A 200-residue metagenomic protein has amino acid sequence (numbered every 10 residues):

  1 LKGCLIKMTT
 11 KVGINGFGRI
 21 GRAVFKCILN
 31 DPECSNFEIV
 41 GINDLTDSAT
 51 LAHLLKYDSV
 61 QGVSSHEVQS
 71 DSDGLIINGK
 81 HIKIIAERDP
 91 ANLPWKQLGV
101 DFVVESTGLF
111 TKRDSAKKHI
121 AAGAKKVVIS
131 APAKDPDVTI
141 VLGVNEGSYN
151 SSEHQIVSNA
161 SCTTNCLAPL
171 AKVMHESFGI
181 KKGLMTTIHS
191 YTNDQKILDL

Functional and structural regions predicted by a protein language model:
L1-K7: Short, Lys/Arg-enriched N-terminal segments with co-localized hydrophobic residues within the first ~10-30 amino acids
M8-I197: N-terminal Rossmann-like NAD(P) cofactor-binding subdomain of oxidoreductases, focused on the glycine-rich
